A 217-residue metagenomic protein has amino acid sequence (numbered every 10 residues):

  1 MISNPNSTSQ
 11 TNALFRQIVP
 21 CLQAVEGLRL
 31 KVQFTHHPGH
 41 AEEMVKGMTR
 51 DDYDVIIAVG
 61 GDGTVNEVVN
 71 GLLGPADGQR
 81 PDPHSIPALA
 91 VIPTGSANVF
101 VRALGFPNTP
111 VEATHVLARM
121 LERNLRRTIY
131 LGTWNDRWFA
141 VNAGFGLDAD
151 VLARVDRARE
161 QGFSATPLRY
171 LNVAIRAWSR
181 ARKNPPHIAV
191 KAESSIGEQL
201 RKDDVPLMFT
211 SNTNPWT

Functional and structural regions predicted by a protein language model:
M1-V59, N66, N70: ATP/NTP phosphate-donor binding region
N4, D62, T128-Y130: Acidic active-site catalytic centers that drive phospho-/nucleotidyl reactions and related ester hydrolyses
N6-S7, S96, N214-P215: Short, glycine/serine-rich, charged loops/turns that create anion-binding and catalytic segments at active sites
F34-T35, G60, A113, S164: Proline- and acidic/polar-enriched loop/turn elements at helix boundaries
G60-G61, T94: Glycine-rich Rossmann-fold phosphate-binding loop(s) that bind the pyrophosphate of adenine dinucleotide cofactors
T64-V65, T217: Short glycine-rich, flexible loops that bind phosphorylated cofactors or substrates
L73-T210: Catalytic core of DAGKc-family lipid kinases
F209-T217: Phosphate-binding core of ATP-grasp and ATP-grasp-like enzymes
